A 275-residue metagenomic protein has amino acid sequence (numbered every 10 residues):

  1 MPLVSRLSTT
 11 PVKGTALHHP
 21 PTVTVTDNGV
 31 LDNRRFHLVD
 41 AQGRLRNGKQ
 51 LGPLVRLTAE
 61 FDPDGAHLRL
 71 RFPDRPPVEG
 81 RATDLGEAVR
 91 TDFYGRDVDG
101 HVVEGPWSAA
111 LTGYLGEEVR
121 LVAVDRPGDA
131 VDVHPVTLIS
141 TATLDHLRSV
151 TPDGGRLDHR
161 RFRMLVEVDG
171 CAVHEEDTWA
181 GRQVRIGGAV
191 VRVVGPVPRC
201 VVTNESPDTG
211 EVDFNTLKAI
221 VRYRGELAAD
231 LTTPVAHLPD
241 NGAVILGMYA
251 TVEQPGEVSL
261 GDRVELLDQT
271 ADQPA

Functional and structural regions predicted by a protein language model:
M1-A275: Metal-cofactor-dependent catalytic cores
